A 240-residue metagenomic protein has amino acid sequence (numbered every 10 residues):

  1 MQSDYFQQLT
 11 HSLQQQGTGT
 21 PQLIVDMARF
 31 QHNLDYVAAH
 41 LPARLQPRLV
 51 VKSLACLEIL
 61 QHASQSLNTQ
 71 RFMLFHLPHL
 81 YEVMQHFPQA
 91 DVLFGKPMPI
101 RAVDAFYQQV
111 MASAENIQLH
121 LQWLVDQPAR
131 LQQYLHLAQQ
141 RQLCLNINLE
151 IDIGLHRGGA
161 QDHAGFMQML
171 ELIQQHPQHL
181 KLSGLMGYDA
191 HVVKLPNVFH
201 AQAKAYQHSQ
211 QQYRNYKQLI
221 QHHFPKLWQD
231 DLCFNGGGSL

Functional and structural regions predicted by a protein language model:
M1-M111: A charged N-terminal "starter" segment
V25-A28, H32, L54, P78 (+5 more regions): Conserved active-site and cofactor/substrate-binding residues in soluble primary-metabolism enzymes
A38-R44, A63-S66, M84-P88, F106-Q118 (+2 more regions): Acidic (Asp/Glu)-rich catalytic clusters
Q46-R48, T69-R71, D91-L93, Q118-L124 (+3 more regions): Structural preference for beta-strand elements that scaffold enzyme active sites
L54-C56, L77-P78, P97-P99, L124-R130 (+3 more regions): Active-site beta-loop-alpha junctions enriched in small/polar residues
L60, D104, L135, G159-F166: Conserved strand-to-helix beginnings and helix N-cap segments that scaffold or border functional pockets
W123-Q132, H163-Q168: Glycine-rich anion/phosphate-binding loops
N146, D152-L240: Active-site loop/helix belt of alpha/beta enzymes
